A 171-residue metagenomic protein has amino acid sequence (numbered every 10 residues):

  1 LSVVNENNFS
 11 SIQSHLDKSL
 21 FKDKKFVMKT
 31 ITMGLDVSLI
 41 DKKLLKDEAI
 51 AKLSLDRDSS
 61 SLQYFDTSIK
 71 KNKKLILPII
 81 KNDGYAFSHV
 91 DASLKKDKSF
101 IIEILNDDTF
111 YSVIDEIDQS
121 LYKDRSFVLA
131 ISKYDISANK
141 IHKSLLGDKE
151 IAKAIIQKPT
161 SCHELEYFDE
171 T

Functional and structural regions predicted by a protein language model:
L1-T171: Non-catalytic tandem-repeat scaffold regions and their flanking low-complexity/translocation tails
